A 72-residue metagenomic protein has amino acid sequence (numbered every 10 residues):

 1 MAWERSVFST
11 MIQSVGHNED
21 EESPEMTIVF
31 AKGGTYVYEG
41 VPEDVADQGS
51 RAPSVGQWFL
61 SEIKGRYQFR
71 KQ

Functional and structural regions predicted by a protein language model:
A2-Q72: Acidic/histidine-enriched, beta-strand-rich ligand/metal-binding domains
